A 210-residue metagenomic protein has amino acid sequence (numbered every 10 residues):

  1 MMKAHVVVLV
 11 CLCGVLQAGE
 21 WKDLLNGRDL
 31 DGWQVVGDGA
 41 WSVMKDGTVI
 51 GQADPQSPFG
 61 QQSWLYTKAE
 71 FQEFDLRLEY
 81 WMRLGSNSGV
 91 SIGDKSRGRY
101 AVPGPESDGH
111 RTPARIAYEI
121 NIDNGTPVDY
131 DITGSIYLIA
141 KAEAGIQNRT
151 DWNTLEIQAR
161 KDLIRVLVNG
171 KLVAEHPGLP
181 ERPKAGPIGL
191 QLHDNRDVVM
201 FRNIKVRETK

Functional and structural regions predicted by a protein language model:
M2, G14, I188-L190: Intrinsic low-complexity/disordered segments
M2-L9: Sec-dependent signal peptide recognition, specifically the positively charged N-region followed immediately by
V10-A18: Hydrophobic h-region of N-terminal signal peptides that target proteins for export in Gram-negative bacteria
A18-K210: Carbohydrate-interacting regions of secretory-pathway proteins
